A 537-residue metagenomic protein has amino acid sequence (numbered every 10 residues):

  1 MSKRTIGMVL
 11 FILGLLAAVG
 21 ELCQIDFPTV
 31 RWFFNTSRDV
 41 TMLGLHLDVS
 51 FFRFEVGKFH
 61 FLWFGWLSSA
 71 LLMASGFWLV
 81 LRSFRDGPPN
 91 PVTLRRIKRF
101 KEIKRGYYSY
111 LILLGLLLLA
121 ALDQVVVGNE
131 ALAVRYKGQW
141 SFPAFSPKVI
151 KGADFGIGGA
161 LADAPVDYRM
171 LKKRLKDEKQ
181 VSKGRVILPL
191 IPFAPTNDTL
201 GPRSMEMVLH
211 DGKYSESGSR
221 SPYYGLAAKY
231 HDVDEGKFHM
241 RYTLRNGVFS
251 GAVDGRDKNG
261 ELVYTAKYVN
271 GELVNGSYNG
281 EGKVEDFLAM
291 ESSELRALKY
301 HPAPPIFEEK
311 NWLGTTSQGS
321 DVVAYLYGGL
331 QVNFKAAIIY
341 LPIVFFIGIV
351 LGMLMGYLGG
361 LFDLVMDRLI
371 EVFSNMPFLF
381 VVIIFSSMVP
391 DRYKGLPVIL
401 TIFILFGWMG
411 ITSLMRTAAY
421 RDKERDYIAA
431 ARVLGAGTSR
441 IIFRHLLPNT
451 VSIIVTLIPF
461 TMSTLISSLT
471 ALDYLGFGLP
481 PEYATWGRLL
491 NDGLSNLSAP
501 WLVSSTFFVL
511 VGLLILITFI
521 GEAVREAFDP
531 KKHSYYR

Functional and structural regions predicted by a protein language model:
S2-R220, E261, S277-V344, E482-Y483 (+2 more regions): Gly/Trp-centered helix-boundary motif
T41, D48-F52, E235-K237, P390-L396: Intrinsically disordered, low-complexity coil segments
H60-F61, F238, E309, G395-V398: Glycine-rich, flexible loop segments associated with nucleotide phosphate handling
F64, G106, S215, E235-G236 (+6 more regions): Generic detector of short alpha-helix boundary/capping microenvironments and adjacent low-complexity segments
S182, S219, G236, G260 (+4 more regions): A generic structural signal for short, solvent-exposed coil/turn residues that cap or connect secondary-structure
M205-A289: Glycine/tyrosine- and acidic-biased, solvent-exposed loop/turn segments at the edges of beta-strands
Q318-R537: Alpha-helical transmembrane segments of integral membrane proteins, especially multi-pass inner/plasma-membrane
